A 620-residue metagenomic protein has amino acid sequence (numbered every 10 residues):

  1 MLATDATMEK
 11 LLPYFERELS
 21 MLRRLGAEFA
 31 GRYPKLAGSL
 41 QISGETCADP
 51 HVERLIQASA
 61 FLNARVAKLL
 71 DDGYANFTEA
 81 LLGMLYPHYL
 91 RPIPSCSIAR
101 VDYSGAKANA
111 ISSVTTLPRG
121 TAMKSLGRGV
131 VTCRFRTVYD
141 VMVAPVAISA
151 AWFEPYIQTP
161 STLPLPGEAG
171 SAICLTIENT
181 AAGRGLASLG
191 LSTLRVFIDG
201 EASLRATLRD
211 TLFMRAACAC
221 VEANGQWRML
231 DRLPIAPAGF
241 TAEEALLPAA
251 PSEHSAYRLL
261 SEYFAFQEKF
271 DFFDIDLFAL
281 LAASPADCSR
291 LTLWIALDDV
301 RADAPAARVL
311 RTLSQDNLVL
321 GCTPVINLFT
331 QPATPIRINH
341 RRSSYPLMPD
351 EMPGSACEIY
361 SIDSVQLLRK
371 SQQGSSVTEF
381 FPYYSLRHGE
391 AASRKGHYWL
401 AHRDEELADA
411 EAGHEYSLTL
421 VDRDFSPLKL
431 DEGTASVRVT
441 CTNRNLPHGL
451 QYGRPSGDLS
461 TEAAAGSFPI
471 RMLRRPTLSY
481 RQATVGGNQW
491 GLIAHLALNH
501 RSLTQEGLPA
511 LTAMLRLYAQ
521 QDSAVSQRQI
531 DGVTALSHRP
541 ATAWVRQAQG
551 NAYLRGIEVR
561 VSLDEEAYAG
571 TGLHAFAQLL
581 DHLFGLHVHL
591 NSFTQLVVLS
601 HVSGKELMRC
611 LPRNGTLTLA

Functional and structural regions predicted by a protein language model:
M1-L2, F61-L69, N76, A80-Y89 (+8 more regions): Short linear motifs embedded in intrinsically disordered, proline/glycine-rich low-complexity segments
M1-R32, L36, L40, L233-S284 (+3 more regions): Mixed-charge (acidic/basic) macromolecular-recognition segments
M1-W227: Extended assembly-interface regions of large multimeric machines
A6-S20, R24-G31, T46, P50-Q57 (+12 more regions): Alpha-helix boundary/N-cap detector
K35, R369-A620: C-terminal domain/tail detector
N63-D71, H88, Q158-L191, R308 (+5 more regions): Extracellular ectodomain segments of secreted/surface proteins
K124, C288-D298, T434-C441: Short, aromatic- and glycine-rich surface loops/edge beta-strands on solvent-exposed regions
A182-K395: Short, low-complexity Pro/Thr/Gly
